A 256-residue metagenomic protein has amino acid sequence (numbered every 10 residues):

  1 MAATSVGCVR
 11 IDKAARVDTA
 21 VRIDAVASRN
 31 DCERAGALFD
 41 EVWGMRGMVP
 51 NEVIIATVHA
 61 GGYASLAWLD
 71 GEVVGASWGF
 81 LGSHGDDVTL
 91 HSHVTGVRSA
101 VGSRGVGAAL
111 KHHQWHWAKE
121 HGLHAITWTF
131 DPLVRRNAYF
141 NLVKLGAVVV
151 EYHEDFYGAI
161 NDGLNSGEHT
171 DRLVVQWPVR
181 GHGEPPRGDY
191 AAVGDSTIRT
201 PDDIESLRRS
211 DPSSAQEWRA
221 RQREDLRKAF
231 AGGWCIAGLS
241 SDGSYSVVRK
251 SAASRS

Functional and structural regions predicted by a protein language model:
M1-R29, D189, V193: Conserved N-terminal entry element of GNAT/NAT acetyltransferase domains
R22-S99, A237-S240: A conserved beta-strand-loop-helix scaffold within acyl/acetyltransferase catalytic domains
G85, R98-A109, H121: Conserved glycine-rich acetyl-CoA-binding loop
G102, K111-K119, R223-L226: A conserved short alpha-helix in the GNAT/GCN5 acetyltransferase fold that borders and helps form the acetyl-CoA
A118-D131: Conserved GNAT acetyl-CoA-binding A-motif
T129, Y139, G146-N165: Conserved catalytic-core motifs of GNAT/GCN5-like acyltransferases
F156-R187, R249-A253: C-terminal "cap" of GNAT-fold acetyltransferases
D171-A220: A conserved mid-domain beta-alpha-beta active-site/ligand-binding segment of alpha/beta enzyme cores
